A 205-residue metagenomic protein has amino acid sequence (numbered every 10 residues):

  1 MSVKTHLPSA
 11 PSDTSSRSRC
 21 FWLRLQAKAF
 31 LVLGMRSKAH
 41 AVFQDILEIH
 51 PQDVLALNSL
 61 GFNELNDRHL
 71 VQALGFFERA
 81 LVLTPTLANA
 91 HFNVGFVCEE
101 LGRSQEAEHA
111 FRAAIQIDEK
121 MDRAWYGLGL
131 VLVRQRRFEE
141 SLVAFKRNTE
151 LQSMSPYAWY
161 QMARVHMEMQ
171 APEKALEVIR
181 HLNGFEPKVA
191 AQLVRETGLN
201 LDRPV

Functional and structural regions predicted by a protein language model:
S2-P8, V32-D45, N66-R79, E100-A113 (+3 more regions): Structural signature of tandem alpha-helical TPR/SEL1-like repeats, specifically the intra-repeat loop/turn
S15, I49, L83, I117 (+2 more regions): Structural marker of alpha-solenoid helical repeat scaffolds
S15-L55, S59-H69: Alpha-helical segment of the N-proximal tetratricopeptide repeat
C20, V54-L55, A88-N89, D122-R123 (+2 more regions): Helix-start (N-cap) detector for alpha-helical repeat units in TPR-like alpha-solenoids, especially tetratricopeptide
A29, N63, V97, V131 (+2 more regions): TPR/TPR-like alpha-solenoid repeats
Y160-Q170, V189-V205: TPR/TPR-like alpha-solenoid helical repeat scaffolds
